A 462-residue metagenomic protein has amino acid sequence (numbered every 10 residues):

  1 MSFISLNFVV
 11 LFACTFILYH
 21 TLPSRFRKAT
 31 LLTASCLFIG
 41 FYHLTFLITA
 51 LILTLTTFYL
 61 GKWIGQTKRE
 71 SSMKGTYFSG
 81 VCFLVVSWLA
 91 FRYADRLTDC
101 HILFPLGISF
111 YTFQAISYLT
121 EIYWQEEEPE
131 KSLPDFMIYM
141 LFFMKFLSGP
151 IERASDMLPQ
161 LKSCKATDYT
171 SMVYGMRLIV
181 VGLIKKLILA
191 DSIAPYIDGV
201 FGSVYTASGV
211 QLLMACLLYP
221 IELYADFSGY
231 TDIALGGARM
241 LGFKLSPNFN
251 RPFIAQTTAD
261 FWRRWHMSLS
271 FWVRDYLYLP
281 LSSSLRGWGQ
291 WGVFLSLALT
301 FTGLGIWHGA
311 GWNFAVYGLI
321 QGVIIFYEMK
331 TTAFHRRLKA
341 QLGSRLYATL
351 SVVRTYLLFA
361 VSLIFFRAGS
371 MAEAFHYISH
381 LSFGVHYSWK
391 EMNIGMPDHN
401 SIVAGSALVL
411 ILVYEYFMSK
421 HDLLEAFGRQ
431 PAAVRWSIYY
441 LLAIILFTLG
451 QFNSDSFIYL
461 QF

Functional and structural regions predicted by a protein language model:
M1-Q461: Membrane-embedded transmembrane alpha-helical bundles that form the catalytic cores of multi-pass lipid-modifying
